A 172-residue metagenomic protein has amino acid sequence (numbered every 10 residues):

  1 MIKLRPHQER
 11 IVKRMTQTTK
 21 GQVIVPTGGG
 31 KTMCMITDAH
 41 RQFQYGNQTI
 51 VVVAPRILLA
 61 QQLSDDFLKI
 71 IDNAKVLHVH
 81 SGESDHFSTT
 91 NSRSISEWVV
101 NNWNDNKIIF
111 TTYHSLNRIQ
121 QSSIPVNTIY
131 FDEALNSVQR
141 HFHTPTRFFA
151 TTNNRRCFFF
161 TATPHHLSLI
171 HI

Functional and structural regions predicted by a protein language model:
M1-I24: Conserved pre-motif I regulatory segment
M15, C34-Q42, L63: Hydrophobic residues on the short alpha-helix immediately C-terminal to a glycine-rich phosphate/catalytic loop
T19-D38: Walker A/P-loop
Q48-F67: Conserved Walker A/P-loop ATP-binding site and its immediately adjacent core in helicase/helicase-like ATPase domains
A74-R118: Inter-Walker segment of RecA-like/P-loop motor cores
I109-T111, R156-A162: Structural recognition of the conserved hydrophobic beta-strand(s) that form the central parallel beta-sheet of P-loop
S122-T152, R156: SF2 helicase catalytic motif II
I170-I172: Conserved small/polar residues in nucleotide/adenosyl-binding loops
